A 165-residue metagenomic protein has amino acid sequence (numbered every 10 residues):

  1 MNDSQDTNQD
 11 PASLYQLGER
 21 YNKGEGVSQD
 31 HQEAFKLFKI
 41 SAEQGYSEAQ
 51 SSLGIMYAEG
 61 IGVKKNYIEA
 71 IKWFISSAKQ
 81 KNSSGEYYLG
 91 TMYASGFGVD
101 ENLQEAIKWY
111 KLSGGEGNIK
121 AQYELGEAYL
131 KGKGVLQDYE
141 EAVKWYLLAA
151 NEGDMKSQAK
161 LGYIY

Functional and structural regions predicted by a protein language model:
M1-A12: TPR-adjacent "capping" and linker segments in tetratricopeptide-repeat scaffold/adaptor proteins
N8-D10, K23-E25, D30, E43-Y46 (+9 more regions): Short helix-capping/linker turns of helical repeat alpha-solenoids
L14-K23, V27, L37, S52-E59 (+4 more regions): Hydrophobic face of amphipathic alpha-helices that form TPR/SEL1-like repeat modules and related alpha-solenoid
